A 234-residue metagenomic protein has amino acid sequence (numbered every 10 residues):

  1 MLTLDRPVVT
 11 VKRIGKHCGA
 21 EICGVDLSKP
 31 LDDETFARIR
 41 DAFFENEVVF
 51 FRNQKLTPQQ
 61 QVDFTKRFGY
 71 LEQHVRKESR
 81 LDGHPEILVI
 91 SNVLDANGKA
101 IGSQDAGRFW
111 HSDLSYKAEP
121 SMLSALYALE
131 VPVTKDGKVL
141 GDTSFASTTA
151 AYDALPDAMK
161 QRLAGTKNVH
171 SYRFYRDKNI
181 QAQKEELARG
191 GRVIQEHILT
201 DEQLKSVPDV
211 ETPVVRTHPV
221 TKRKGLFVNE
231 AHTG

Functional and structural regions predicted by a protein language model:
M1-G234: Non-heme Fe(II) oxygenase catalytic core, chiefly the N-lobe of the double-stranded beta-helix
